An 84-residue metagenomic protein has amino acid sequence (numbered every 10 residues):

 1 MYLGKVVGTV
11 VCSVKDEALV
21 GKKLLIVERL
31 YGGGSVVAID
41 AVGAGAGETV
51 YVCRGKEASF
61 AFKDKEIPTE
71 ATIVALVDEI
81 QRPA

Functional and structural regions predicted by a protein language model:
M1-L30: N-terminal first-folded block
K15-L19, I39-A41, A61-D64: Short histidine-centered beta-strand/loop micro-motifs that create catalytic or ligand/metal-coordination sites
L30-G32, P83: A short, flexible low-complexity segment enriched in Lys/Arg and Gly/Pro that occurs in N-terminal basic tails
G34-A38: Short alpha-helix capping/helix-loop boundary micro-motifs
Y51-C53, E57-A84: C-terminal structural segments of small proteins and small subunits
